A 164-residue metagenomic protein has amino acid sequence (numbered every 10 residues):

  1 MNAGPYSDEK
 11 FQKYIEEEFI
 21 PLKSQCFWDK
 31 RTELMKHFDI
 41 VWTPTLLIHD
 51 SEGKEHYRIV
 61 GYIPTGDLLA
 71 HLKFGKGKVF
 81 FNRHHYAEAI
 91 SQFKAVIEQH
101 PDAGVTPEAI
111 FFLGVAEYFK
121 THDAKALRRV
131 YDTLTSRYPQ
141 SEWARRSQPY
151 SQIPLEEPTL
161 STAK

Functional and structural regions predicted by a protein language model:
N2-K30: Thiol-based oxidoreductase modules, predominantly thioredoxin-like and allied folds used for disulfide exchange
Y6, I40-K76, F80: Non-catalytic, surface beta->alpha helical segment in thiol-disulfide oxidoreductase systems
E9, K54, R58-P64, V96-T106 (+3 more regions): Short solvent-exposed coil/turn linkers within tandem alpha-helical repeat scaffolds
L69-A103, R137: Alpha-helical segment of the N-proximal tetratricopeptide repeat
F81, L113-Y118, Q152-T159: Specific register positions within alpha-helical solenoid repeats of the TPR/Sel1-like families, i.e., one
A89, A126-L127: Single-residue signature of alpha-solenoid repeat helices
K94, Y131-D132, Q152: Alpha-solenoid helical repeat scaffolds
